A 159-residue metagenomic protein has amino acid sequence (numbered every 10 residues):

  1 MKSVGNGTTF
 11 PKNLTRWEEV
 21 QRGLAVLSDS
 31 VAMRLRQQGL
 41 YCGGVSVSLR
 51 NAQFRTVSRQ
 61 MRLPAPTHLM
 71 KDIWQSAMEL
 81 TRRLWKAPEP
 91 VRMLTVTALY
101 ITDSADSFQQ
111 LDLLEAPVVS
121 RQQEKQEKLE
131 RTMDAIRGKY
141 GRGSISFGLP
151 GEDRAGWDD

Functional and structural regions predicted by a protein language model:
M1-P90: DNA-contacting surface of Y-family translesion DNA polymerases
A65-D159: Acidic, metal-coordinating catalytic segment for phosphate/diphosphate chemistry, firing primarily on the Nudix
